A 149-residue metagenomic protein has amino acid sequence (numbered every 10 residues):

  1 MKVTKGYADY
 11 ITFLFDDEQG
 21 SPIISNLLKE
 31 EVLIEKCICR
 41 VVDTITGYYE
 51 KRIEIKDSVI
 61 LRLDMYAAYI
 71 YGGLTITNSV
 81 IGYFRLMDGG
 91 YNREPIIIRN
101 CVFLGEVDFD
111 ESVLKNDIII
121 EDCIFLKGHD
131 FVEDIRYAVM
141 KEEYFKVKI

Functional and structural regions predicted by a protein language model:
M1-I149: N-terminal leader/targeting and pre-domain segments
